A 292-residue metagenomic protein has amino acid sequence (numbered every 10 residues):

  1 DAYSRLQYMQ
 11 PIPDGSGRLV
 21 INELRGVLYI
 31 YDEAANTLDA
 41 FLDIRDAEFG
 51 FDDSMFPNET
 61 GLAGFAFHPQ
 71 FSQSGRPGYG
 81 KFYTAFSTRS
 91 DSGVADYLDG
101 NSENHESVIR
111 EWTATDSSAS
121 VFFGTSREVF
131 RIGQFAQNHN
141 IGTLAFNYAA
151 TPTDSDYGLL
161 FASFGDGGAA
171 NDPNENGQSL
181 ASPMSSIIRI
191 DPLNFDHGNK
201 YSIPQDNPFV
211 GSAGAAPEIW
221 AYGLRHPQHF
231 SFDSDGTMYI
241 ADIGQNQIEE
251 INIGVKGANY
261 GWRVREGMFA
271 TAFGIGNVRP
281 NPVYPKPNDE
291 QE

Functional and structural regions predicted by a protein language model:
D1-N171, H229-S231, G236-G244: Acidic, Gly/Ser/Thr-rich repeat motifs that build Ca2+-stabilized beta-propeller blades
D14, D52-M55, T60-L62, Q70-Q73 (+3 more regions): Beta-propeller domain segments
